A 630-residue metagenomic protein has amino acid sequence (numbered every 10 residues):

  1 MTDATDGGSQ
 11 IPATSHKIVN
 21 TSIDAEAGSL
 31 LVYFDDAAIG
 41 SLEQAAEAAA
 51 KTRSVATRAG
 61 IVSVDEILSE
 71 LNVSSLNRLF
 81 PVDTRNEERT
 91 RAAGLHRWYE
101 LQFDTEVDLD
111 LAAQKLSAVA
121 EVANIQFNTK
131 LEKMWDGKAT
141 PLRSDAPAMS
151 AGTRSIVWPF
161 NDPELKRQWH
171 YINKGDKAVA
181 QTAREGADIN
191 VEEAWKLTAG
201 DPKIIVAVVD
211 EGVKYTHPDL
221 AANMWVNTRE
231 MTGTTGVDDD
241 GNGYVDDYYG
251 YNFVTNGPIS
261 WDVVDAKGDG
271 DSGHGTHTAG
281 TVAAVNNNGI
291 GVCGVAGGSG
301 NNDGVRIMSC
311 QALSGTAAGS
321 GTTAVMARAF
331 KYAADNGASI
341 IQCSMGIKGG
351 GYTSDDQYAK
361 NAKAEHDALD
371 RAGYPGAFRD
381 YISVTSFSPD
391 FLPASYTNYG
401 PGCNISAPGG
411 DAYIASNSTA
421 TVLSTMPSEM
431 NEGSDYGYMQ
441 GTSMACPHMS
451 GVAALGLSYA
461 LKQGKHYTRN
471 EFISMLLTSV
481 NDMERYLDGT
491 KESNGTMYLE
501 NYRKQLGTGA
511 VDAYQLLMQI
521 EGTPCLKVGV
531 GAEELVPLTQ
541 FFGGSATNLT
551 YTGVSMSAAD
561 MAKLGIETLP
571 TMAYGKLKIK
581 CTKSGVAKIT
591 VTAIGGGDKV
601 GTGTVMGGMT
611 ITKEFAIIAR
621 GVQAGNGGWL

Functional and structural regions predicted by a protein language model:
G7-A148, E193, G350: Inhibitory N-terminal propeptides of secreted protease zymogens
R85-E100, Q114-I205, V213-D219, N223 (+2 more regions): Protease zymogen maturation seam
A120-A123, R184-I259, T276-T281, V285 (+2 more regions): Acidic-leg catalytic submotif of subtilisin-like serine proteases
K196, G200-P202, E211, D219 (+5 more regions): Substrate-binding/access-modulating region of protease and related hydrolase catalytic domains
V209-T216, R229-N242, N256, A266-S272 (+6 more regions): Flexible, small-residue-rich helix->loop connector segments that border functional cores
N256, G376-S458: Extracellular S/T/G-rich loop segment that most often corresponds to the catalytic His/Ser-adjacent loop
K331-C343, G351, D380-Y381, S458-G543 (+1 more regions): C-terminal subdomain of the subtilisin-like protease fold in secreted/lumenal serine endopeptidases
A532-E533, G543-K576, S584, F615: Surface-exposed or secretory-pathway low-complexity segments enriched in glycine-proline and Ser/Thr/acidic residues
